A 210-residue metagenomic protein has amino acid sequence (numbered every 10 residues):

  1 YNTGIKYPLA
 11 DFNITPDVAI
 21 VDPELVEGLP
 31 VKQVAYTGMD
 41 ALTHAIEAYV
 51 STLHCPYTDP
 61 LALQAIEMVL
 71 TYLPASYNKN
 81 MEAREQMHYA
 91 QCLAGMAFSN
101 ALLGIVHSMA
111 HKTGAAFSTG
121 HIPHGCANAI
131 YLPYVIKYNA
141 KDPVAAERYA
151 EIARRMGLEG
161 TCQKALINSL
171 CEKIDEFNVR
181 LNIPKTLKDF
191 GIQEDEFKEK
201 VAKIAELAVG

Functional and structural regions predicted by a protein language model:
Y1-H54, E147-E151: A glycine/threonine-rich phosphate-anchoring loop and its flanking beta-alpha core in nucleotide/phosphate-binding
F12-A19, N100-M109: Acidic-glycine-rich active-site phosphate/pyrophosphate-binding loop
V34-M39, T58, A62, G120-P123: Short glycine/threonine-rich catalytic loop with a Thr-x-Gly-x-Asp
A48-N100, H111-S118: Glycine-rich phosphate/diphosphate-binding loops and the adjacent beta-loop-alpha structural elements that coordinate
R84-C92, I167-I174, A202: Short, well-structured alpha-helical segments that form the helix of a local strand-helix-strand
A116-T119, G125-E199: Gly/Pro-rich interdomain helix-loop hinge
E194-G210: Short, amphipathic C-terminal "tail helix"
